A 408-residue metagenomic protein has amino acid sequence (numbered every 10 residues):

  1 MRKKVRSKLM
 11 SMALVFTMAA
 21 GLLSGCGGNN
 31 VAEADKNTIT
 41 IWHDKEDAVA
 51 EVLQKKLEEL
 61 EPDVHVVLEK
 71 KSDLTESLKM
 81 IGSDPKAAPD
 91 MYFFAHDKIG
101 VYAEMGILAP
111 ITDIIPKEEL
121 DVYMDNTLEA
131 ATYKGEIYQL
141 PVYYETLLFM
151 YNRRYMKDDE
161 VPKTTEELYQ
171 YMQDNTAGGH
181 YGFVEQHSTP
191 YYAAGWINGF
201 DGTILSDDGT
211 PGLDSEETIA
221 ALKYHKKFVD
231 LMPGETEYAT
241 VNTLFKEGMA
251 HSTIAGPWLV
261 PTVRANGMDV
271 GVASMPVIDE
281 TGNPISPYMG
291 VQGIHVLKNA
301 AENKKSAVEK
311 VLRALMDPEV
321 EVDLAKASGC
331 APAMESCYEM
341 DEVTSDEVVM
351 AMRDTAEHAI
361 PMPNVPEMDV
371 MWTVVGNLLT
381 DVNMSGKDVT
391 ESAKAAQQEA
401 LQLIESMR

Functional and structural regions predicted by a protein language model:
R2-S7, S11, F16-G100, D279-G282 (+5 more regions): Conserved N-terminal structural module of periplasmic/extracytoplasmic solute-binding proteins
E59, H65, K223, D230-P233 (+1 more regions): Extracytoplasmic/periplasmic substrate-recognition and gating elements
E59-Y123, R154, D159, H251-S252 (+3 more regions): Extracytoplasmic "Venus flytrap"/periplasmic binding protein-like
T75, A95-L148, K163-Y169, A177 (+3 more regions): Hinge/lid segment of periplasmic solute-binding proteins
K79-M80, A87-D90, E118-Y151, Y181-G182 (+2 more regions): A structural signal for short loop-to-beta-strand junctions that line the ligand-binding cleft of periplasmic/secreted
D97-I107, D125-K163, Y169, Q186-D207 (+2 more regions): Periplasmic solute-binding protein
Y171-T176, T210-E237: Glycine-centered hinge/linker elements that transmit conformational signals in sensory and ligand-binding systems
A325-D381, E405-M407: Long, aromatic- and glycine/proline-rich binding clefts that accommodate carbohydrate-like moieties
